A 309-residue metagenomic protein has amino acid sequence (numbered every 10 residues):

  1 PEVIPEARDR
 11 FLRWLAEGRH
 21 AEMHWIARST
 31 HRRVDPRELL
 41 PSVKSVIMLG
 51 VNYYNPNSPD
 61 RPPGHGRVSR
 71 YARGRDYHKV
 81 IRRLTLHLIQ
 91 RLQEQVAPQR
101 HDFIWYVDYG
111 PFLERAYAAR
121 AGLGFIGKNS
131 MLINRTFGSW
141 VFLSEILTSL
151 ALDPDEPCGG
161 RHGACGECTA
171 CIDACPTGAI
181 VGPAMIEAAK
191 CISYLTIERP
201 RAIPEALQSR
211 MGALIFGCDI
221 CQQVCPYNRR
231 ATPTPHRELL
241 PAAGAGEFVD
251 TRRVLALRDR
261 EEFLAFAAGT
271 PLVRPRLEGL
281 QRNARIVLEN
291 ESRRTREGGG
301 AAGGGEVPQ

Functional and structural regions predicted by a protein language model:
P1-A164, I203, A213: Auxiliary alpha/beta "docking" domains used to position bulky ligands
E156-G160, Q208-R210, F266-L272: Active-site-adjacent structural elements in folded domains
A170-S193, L214-E238: Iron-sulfur cluster-binding cysteine motifs and their immediate structural context in ferredoxin-like electron-transfer
I197-I203: Structural motif
R229, E289-E297: Alpha-helix capping and inter-helical loop/turn segments
E247-A256: Alpha-helical adaptor scaffolds
F263-A265, T295-Q309: Amphipathic alpha-helical scaffolding segments comprising HEAT/armadillo-like alpha-solenoid repeats
A265-A268, V273-E291: Long, compositionally biased charged/polar accessory segments in the mid-to-C-terminal portions of proteins
